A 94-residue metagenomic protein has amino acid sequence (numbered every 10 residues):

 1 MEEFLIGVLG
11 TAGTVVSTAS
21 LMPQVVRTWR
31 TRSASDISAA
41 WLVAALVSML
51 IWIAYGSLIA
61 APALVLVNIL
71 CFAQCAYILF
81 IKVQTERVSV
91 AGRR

Functional and structural regions predicted by a protein language model:
M1-R94: Alpha-helical membrane-protein topology signature
